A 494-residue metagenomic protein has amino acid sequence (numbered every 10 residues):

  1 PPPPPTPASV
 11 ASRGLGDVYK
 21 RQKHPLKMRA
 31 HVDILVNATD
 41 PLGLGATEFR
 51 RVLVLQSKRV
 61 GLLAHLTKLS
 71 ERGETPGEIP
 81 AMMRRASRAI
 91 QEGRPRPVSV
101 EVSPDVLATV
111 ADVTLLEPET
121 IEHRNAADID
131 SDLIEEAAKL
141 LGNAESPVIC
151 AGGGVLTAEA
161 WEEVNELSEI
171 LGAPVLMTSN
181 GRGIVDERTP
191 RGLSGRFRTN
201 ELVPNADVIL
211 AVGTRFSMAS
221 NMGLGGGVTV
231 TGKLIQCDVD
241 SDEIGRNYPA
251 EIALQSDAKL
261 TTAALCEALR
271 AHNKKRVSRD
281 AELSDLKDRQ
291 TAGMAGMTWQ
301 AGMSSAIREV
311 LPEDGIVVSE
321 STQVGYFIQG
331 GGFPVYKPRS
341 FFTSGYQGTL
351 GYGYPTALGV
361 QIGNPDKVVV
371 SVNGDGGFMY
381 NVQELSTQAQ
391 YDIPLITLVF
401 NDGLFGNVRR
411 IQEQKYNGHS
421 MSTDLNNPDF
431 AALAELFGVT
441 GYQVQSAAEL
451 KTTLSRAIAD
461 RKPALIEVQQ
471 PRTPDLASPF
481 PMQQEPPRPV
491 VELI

Functional and structural regions predicted by a protein language model:
P1-G16: Positively charged, low-complexity/disordered segments
S12-R13, D17-A271, A306, V310-E313 (+7 more regions): N-terminal alpha/beta PP-like core and its mobile active-site loop of ThDP/TPP-dependent enzymes
G43-V54, N200-N205, N221, G245-N247 (+3 more regions): Thiamine diphosphate
P95-S99, H272-L283, L465: Flexible, glycine/charged-enriched surface loops at secondary-structure junctions
T120-D130, K275-G296: Long, charged amphipathic helices and adjacent flexible linkers at domain junctions
V208, I316, L465: Short, Asp-centered acidic motifs that coordinate Mg2+ and/or phosphate in catalytic or ligand-binding sites
Q236, V318, V372-N373: Generic enzyme active-site microenvironment
E282-V360: Active-site diphosphate/adenylate-binding microenvironment
